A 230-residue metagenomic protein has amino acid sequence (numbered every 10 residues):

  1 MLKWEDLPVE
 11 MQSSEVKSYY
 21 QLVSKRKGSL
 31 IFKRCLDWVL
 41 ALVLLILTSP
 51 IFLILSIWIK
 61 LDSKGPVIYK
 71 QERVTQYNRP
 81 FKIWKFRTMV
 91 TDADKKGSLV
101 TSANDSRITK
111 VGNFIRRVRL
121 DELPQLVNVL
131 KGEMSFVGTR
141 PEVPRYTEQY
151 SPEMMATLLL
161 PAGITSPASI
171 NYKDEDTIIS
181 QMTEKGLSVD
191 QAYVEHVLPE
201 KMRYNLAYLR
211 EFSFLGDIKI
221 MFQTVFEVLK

Functional and structural regions predicted by a protein language model:
L2, L159-K230: C-terminal terminal-structure detector
L2-E15, Y20-A93, Y208-K230: A hydrophobic, helix-centered structural microdomain
E5, V9-Q12, Y69-R107, A168-P199: Short, glycine-rich, amphipathic interfacial segments at transmembrane boundaries or analogous
V23, L45, L99-A103, L158: Residue-level "hotspot" positions that anchor or transmit function at local structural transition points
A41, S56, Y69, T109-N113 (+2 more regions): Positions in alpha-helical segments
L55, S98, V137-T139, R145 (+2 more regions): Short, hydrophobic secondary-structure boundary micro-motifs
S63-P66, A103, V129, A162 (+2 more regions): A generic fold-level signal
S102-P167: A short, structured surface patch at a secondary-structure boundary
